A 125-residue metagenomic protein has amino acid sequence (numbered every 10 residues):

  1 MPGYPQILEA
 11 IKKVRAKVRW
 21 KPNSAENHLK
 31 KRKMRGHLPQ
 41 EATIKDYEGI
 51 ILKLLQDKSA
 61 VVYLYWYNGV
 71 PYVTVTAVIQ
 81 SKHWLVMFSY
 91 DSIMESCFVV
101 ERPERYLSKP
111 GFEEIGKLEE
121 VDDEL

Functional and structural regions predicted by a protein language model:
M1-Y72: Compact soluble domain cores
E41-E124: Functional cores of ribonucleases/endoribonucleases
